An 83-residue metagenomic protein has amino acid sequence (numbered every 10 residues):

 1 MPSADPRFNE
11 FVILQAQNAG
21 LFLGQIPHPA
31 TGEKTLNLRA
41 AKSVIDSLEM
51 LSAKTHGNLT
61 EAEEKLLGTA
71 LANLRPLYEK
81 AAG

Functional and structural regions predicted by a protein language model:
M1-D46, M50, A62-G83: N-terminal intrinsically disordered, cationic/polar leader segments that include organellar targeting peptides
K54, L59-A62: Well-ordered alpha/beta subsegment
